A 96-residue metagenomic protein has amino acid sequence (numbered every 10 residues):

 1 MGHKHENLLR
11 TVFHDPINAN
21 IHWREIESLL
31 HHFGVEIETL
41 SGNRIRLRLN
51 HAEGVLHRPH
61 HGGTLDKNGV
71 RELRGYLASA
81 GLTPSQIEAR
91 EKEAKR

Functional and structural regions predicted by a protein language model:
M1-R96: Basic nucleic-acid-binding interfaces
